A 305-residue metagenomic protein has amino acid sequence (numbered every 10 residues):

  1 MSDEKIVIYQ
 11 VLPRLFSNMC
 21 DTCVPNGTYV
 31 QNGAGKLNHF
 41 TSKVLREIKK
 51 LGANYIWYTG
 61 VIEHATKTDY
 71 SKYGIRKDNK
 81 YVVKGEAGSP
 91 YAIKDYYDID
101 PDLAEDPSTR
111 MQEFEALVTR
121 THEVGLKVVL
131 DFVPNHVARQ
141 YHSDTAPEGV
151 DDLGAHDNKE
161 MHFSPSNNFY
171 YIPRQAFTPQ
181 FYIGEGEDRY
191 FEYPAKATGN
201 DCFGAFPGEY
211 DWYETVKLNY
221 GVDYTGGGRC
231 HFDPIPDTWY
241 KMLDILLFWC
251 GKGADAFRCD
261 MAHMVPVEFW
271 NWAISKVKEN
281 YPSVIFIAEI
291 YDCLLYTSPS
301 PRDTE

Functional and structural regions predicted by a protein language model:
M1-K127, N135, H142: N-terminal structural segment of carbohydrate-active enzymes
P13, G60, L130-H136, M261-H263 (+1 more regions): A cross-domain feature marking catalytic cores of carbohydrate-active enzymes and several ubiquitous metabolic/repair
T66-A87, H136-G208: Aromatic- and acidic-residue-enriched segments that line the glycan-binding/catalytic groove of carbohydrate-active
K67-Y70, Q140-S143, V267-I274, S298: A short acidic (Asp/Glu
E86-R120, A205-M242: Chitinase-like catalytic core of GlcNAc-active glycosidases
N219-L294: Active-site neighborhood of glycoside hydrolase catalytic domains
Y296-E305: Single conserved hydrophobic/aromatic residue that forms the stacking wall/gate of nucleotide- or nucleobase-binding
